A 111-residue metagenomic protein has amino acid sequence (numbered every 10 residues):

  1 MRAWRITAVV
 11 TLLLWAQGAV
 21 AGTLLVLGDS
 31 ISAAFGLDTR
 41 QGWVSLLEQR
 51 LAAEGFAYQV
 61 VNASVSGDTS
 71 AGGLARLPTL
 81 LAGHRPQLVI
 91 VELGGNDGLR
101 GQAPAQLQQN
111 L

Functional and structural regions predicted by a protein language model:
M1-A8: Bacterial N-terminal signal peptides that target proteins for export
V9-L13: Hydrophobic helical h-region of N-terminal Sec-dependent signal peptides in bacterial secretory/periplasmic proteins
A16-Q17: N-terminal signal peptide c-region/cleavage motif recognized by signal peptidases
V20-S66, R76-R85: Serine-esterase "nucleophile elbow" of acetyl-processing enzymes
S30-A33, V65-S70, G95-R100, Q106: Solvent-exposed loop/turn segments at secondary-structure junctions within structured extracellular/periplasmic domains
Q49-F56, L74-L111: Alpha-helical cap/lid subdomain in secreted, periplasmic, or secretory-pathway luminal O-acyl-processing enzymes
